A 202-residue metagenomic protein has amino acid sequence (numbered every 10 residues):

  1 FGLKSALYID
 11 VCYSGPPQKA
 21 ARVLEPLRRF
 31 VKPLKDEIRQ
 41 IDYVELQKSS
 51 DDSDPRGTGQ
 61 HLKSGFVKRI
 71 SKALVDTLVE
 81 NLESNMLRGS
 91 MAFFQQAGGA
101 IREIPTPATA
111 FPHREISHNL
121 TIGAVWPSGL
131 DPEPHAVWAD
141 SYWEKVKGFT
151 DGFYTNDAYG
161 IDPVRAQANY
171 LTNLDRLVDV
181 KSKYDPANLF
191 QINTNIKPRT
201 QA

Functional and structural regions predicted by a protein language model:
F1-A202: Soluble FAD-dependent oxygen oxidases
